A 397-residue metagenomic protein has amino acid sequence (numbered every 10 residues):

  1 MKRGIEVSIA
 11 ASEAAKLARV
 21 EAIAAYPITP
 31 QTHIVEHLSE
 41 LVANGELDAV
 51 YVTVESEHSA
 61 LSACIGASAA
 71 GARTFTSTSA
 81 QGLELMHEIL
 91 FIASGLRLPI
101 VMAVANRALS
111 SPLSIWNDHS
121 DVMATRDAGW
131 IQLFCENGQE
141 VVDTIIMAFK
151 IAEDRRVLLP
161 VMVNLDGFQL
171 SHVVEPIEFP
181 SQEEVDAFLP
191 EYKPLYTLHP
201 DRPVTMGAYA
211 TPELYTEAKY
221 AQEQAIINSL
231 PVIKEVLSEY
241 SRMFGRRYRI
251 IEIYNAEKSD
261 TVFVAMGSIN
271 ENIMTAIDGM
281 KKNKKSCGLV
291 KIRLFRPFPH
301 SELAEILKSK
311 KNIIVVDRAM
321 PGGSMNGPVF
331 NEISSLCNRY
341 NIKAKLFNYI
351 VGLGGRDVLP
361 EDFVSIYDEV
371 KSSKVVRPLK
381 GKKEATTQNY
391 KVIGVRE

Functional and structural regions predicted by a protein language model:
M1-A124, G129-W130, I146-M147, D166 (+1 more regions): Thiamine diphosphate
S39-N44, E235, T275-L289, N338-R339: Short helix-loop-beta junction
R107-A108, L165-H172, Y192, G267-I269 (+2 more regions): Glycine-rich beta-alpha junction loops
W116-P160, N164-G167, I342-R356: Conserved thiamine diphosphate
V161-E252: Conformationally flexible catalytic loops at phosphate/diphosphate-handling active centers
I253, E257-K285, F298-E305: Redox- and metal-dependent alpha/beta enzyme cores, enriched for Fe-S-associated oxidoreductases and cofactor-handling
N283-N312, A319: Core nucleotide-handling region used for phosphoryl-transfer chemistry
D317-E397: Peripheral docking tails and interdomain loops at the edges of cofactor- or intermediate-handling domains
